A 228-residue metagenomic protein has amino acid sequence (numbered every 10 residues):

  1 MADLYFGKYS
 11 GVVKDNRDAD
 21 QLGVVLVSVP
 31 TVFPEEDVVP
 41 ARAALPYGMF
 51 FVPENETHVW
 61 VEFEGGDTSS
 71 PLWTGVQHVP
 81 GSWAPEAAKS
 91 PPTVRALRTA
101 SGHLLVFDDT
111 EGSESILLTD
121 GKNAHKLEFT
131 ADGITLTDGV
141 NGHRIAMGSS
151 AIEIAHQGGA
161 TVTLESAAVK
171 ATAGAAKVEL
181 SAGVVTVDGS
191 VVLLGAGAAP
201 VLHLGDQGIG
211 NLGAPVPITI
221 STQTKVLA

Functional and structural regions predicted by a protein language model:
M1-A2, A43-G48, V226: Asp/Glu-centered strand-loop micro-motifs enriched in Gly/Pro and often flanked by an aromatic residue
A2-S10: Short coil-to-beta-strand transition motifs
G7, A43, T99: Conserved strand-loop elements at the edges of beta-sheets that form or border functional pockets
S10, R17, F51-T57, F63-A228: Right-handed beta-helix
D20-V27: Short aromatic-glycine-enriched beta-strand elements
V29-F33: Short, small-residue-rich loop/turn micro-motifs
P34-F50: Beta-strand/loop nucleic-acid-binding surfaces
